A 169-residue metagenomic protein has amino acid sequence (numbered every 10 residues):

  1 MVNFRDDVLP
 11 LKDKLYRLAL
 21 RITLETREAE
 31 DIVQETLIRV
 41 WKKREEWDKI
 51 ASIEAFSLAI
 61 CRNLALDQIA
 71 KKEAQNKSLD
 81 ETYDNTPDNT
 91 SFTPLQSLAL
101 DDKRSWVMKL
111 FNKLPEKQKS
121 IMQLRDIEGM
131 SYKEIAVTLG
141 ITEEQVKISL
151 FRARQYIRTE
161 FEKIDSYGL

Functional and structural regions predicted by a protein language model:
M1-R17, E30, W41: A short, charge-rich alpha-helical start-of-domain segment used by transcription regulators
Y16, L37, P115, K119 (+1 more regions): C-terminal flanking helix
R17, D31-I38, K42, A51-N63: Structural recognition of an alpha-helix C-terminal capping motif at a helix-to-coil junction
A59-D80: Arg/Lys-rich amphipathic alpha helix in sigma70-family domain 2
Q75-L100, S131: Internal acidic/polar
W106-L114: Short amphipathic alpha-helical boundary/capping segments
I121-R125: A short pre-motif secondary-structure segment
K133, L139-K163: DNA-recognition helix of helix-turn-helix
